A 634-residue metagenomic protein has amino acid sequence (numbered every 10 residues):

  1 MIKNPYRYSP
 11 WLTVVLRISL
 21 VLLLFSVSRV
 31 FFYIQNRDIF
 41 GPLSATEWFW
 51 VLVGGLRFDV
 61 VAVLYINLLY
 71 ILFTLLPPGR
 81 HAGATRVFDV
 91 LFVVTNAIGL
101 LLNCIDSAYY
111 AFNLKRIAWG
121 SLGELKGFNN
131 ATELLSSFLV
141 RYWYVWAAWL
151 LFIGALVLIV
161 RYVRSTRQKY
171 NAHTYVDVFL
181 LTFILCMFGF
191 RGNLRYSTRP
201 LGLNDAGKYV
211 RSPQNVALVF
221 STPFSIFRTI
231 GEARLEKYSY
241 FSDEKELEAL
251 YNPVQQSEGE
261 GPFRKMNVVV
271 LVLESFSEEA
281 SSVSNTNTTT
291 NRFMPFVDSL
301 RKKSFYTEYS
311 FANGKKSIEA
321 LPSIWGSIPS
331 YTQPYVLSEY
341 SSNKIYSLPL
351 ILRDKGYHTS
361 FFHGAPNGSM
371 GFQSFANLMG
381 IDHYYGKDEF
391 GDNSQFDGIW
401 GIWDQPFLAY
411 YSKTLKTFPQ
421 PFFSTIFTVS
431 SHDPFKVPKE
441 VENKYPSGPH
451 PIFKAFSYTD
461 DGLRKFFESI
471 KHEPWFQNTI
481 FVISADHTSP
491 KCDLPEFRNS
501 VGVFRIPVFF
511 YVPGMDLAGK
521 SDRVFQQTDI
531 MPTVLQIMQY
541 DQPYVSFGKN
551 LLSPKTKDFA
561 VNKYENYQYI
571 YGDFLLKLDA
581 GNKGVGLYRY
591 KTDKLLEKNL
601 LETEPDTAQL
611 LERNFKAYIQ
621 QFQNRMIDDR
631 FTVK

Functional and structural regions predicted by a protein language model:
I2-F220: Transmembrane and membrane-interface helices of multi-pass, inner-membrane envelope-modifying transferases
N36, R141-W146, Y411, V441 (+1 more regions): Residue-level recognition of alpha-helix termini/interfacial anchor residues
R37, N67, S282-V283, L494 (+1 more regions): Short, function-defining helix-loop hinge/capping sites that tune catalysis or transport
G54, L100-N103, F224-T229, A617-Q620: Short, hydrophobic/amphipathic alpha-helical patches that form generic packing surfaces within helical domains
R195-V545, S553-E565: Soluble catalytic regions of membrane-associated enzymes that act on cell-envelope and secretory-pathway components
L201, G514-K634: Membrane-interface soluble catalytic domains
